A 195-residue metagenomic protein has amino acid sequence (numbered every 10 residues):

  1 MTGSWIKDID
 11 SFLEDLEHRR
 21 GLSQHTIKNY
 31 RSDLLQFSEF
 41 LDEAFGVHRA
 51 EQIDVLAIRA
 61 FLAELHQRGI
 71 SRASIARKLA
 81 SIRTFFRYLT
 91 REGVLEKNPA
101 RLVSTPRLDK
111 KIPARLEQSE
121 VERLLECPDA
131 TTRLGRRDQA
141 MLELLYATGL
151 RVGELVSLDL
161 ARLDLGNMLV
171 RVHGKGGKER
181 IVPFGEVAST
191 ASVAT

Functional and structural regions predicted by a protein language model:
M1-T195: Conserved catalytic core of the tyrosine transesterase superfamily
